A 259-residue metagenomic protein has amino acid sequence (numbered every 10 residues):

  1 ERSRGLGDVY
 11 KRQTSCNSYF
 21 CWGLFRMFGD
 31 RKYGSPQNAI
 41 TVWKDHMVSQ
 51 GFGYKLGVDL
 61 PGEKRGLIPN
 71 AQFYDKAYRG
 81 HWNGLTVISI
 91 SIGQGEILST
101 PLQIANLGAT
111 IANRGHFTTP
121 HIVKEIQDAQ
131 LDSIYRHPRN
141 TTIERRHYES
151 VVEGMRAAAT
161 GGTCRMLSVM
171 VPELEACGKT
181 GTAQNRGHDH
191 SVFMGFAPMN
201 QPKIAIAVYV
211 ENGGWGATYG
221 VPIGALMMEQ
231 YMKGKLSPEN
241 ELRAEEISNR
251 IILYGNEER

Functional and structural regions predicted by a protein language model:
E1-Y10: Single conserved hydrophobic/aromatic residue that forms the stacking wall/gate of nucleotide- or nucleobase-binding
S3-R4, G34-A77: Mid-domain, small-residue-enriched loop/turn segments at the edges of structured enzyme/sensor domains
R12, F20-L24, K44-V48, A105-A109 (+2 more regions): Non-transmembrane alpha-helical segments in soluble domains of secreted/periplasmic/extracellular proteins
S15, Y19, G23, M27 (+5 more regions): A generic secondary-structure signal for well-formed alpha-helical elements
L60-G66, H121-Q130, S237-Y254: Acidic/histidine-enriched alpha-helical segments
Q72-N140, R146, V152-P238: Active-site beta-strand/loop architecture of penicillin-binding DD-peptidases
T142, S150, A157, S248-R259: Acidic, Ser/Thr-rich low-complexity intrinsically disordered segments
